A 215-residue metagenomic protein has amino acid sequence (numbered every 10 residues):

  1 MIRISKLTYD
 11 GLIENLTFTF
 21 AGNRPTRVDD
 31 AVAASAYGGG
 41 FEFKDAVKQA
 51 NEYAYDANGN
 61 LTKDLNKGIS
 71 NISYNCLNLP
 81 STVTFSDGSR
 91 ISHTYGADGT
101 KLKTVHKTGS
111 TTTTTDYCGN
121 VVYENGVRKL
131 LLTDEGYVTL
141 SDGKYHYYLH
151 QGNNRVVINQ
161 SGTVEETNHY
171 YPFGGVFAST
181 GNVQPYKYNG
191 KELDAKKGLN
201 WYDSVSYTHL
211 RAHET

Functional and structural regions predicted by a protein language model:
M1-K44, D98-T100, V105-K107, T113-T115 (+4 more regions): Conserved catalytic cores of ATP-dependent inositol ring kinases
R3-D10, R27-A33, A57, T62-G68 (+5 more regions): Beta-turn initiation residues at beta-strand->coil junctions
L12, V47-Q49, N66-G68, G88-S89 (+3 more regions): Short, small/polar residue-rich loop motifs at catalytic or cofactor-binding pockets
L16-F18, Y53, I72, H93 (+6 more regions): A residue-level detector for well-ordered beta-strand positions
F18, D134-E135, D142-V205: A motif-centric feature for acidic-aromatic and gly/ser/thr-rich catalytic loops and repeats
G38-S73: Extracellular repeat-rich scaffold modules on cell surfaces
T208-T215: Conserved small/polar residues in nucleotide/adenosyl-binding loops
